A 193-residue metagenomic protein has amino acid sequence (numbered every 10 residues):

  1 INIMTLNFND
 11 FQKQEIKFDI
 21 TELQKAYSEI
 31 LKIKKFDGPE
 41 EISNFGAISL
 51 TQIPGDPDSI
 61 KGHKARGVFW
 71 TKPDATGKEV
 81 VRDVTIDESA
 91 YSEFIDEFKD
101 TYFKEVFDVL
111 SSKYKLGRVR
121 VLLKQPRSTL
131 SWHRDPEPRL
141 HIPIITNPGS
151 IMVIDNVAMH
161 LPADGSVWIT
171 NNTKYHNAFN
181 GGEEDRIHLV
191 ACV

Functional and structural regions predicted by a protein language model:
I3-V106: Non-heme Fe(II)/2-oxoglutarate
F11-K13, E137-R139, H188: Intrinsic-disorder/low-complexity, polar/charged segments enriched in Ser/Thr/Lys/Arg/Asp/Glu/Gln
E105-P126: A short glycine-rich, His/Asp/Glu-containing loop-to-beta-strand
G117, P136-P138, D185: Residues that flank catalytic or metal-binding motifs in active/ligand-binding sites
L123, R134-S150: Short, conserved beta-strand element in jelly-roll/cupin
L130-H133, S150-M152, L161, T170-G182: Short beta-strand His + acidic residue motifs that chelate non-heme Fe in jelly-roll/DSBH and cupin folds
L140-P143, V167-I169, E183-V193: A short hydrophobic beta-strand segment most commonly corresponding to one strand of the jelly-roll/cupin
P143-A163: A short beta-strand-loop-beta hairpin characteristic of the jelly-roll/cupin
